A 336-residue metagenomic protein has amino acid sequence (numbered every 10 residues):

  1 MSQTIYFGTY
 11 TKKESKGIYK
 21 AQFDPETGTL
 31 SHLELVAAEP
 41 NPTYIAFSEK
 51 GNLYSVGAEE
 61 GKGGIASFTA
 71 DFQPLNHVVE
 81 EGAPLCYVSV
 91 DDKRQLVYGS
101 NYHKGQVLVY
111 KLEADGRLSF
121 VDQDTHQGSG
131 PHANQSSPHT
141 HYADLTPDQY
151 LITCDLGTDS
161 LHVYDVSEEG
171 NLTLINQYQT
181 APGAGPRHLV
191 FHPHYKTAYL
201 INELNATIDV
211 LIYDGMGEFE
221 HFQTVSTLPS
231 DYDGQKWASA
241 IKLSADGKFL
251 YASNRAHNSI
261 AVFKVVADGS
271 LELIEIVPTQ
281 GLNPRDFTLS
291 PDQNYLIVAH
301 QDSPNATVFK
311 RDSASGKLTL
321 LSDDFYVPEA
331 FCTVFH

Functional and structural regions predicted by a protein language model:
Y10-K12, A58-E60, Y102-K104, L112 (+6 more regions): Short loop/turn segments immediately following the C-termini of beta-strands
Q22-G28, F68-D71, Y110-S119, D165-N171 (+3 more regions): Short loop/turn segments immediately following beta-strands, especially the blade-tip and inter-blade linker loops
S31-A37, Q73-V79, D122, G128-A133 (+4 more regions): A short beta-strand motif characteristic of beta-propeller blades
H32-R94: Blade-loop segments of beta-propeller domains
E39-K50, E81-D92, G128-D148, T180-Y195 (+3 more regions): Beta-rich, blade/repeat-based domains predominating in secreted/periplasmic proteins but also intracellular
P74-Y142: Asp-box/WD-like beta-propeller blade repeats and closely related beta-sheet repeat scaffolds
L151-A206: Loop-centered beta-sheet repeat module
